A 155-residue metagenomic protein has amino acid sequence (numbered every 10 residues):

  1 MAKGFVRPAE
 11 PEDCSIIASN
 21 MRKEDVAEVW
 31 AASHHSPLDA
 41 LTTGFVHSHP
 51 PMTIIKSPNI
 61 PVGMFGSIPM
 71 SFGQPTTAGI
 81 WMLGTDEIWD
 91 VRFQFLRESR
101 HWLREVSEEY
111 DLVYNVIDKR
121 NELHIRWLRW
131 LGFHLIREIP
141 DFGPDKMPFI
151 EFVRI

Functional and structural regions predicted by a protein language model:
K3-S19, E28-W30: A short beta-loop-alpha structural element at the N-terminal edge of CoA-dependent acyl/N-acetyltransferase catalytic
D25-T42: Conserved GNAT-fold acetyl-CoA-binding loop/helix
L41-I54, G63, D111: A short helix-loop-beta-strand connector motif used in the catalytic cores of GNAT acetyltransferases and, in some
T53, N59-M70, A78-G79: Conserved beta-strand in the GNAT
P75-W89, Q94, I150: Conserved acetyl-CoA binding element of GNAT-fold acetyltransferases
V91-E105, R126, W130: Conserved acetyl-CoA-binding loop-helix of GNAT-fold acetyltransferases
Y110-R129, H134, D141-G143: Conserved beta-strand-loop-alpha-helix junction that forms the acyl-donor binding cleft
D141-I155: C-terminal "cap" of GNAT-fold acetyltransferases
